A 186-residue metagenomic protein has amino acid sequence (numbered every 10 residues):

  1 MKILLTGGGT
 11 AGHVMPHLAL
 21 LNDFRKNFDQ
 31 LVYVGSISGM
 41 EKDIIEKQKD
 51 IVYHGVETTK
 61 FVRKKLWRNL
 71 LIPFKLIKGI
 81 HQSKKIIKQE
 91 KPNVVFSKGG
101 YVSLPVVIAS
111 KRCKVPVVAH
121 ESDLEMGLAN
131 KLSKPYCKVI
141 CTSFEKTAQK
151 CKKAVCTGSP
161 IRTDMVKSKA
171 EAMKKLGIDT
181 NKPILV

Functional and structural regions predicted by a protein language model:
M1, K169-L185: Nucleotide-sugar donor-binding and catalytic loop/hinge architecture of NDP-sugar-dependent glycosyltransferases
M1-T10, H17: Nucleotide-activated donor-dependent transferases that construct or modify glycoconjugates
K2, S83-Y101, P116-H120: Short N-terminal targeting/anchoring amphipathic segment
L5-G8, N27-K75, V155-S159: Conserved nucleotide-sugar phosphate-binding/catalytic loop shared by glycosyltransferases and other
H13-F24: Short amphipathic alpha-helix
Q30, I51-V52, K111-A170, I178: Active-site-proximal region of nucleotide-activated glycan assembly enzymes, centered on histidine/acidic-rich loops
G39-D43, P92-C113: An aromatic- and histidine-rich active-site surface loop
K65-V94, R112: An amphipathic, basic-hydrophobic alpha-helix
